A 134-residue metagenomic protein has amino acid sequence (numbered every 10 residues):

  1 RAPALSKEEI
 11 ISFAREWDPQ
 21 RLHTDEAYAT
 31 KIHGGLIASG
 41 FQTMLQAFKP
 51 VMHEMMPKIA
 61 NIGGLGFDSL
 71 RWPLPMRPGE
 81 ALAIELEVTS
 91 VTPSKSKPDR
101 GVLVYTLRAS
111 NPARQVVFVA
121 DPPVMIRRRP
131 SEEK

Functional and structural regions predicted by a protein language model:
R1-G66, R129-K134: Hot-dog-fold acyl-thioester-processing enzymes
W72, M76-A81, E85-K134: HotDog/MaoC-like acyl-thioester-processing domains
